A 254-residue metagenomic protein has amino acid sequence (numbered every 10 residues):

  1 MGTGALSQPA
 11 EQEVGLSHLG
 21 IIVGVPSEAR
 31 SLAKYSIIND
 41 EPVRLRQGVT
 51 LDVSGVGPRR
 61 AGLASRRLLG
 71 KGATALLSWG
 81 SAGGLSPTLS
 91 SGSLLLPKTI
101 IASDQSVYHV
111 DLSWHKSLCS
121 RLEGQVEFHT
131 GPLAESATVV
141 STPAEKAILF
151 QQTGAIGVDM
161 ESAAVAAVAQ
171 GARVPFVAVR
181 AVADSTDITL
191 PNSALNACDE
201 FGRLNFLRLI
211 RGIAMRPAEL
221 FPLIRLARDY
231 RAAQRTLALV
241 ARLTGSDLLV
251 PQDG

Functional and structural regions predicted by a protein language model:
M1-V14: N-terminal hydrophobic/helix-forming segments and targeting peptides
G2, L19, R30, Y35 (+1 more regions): Glycine-rich phosphate- or other oxyanion-binding loops that anchor nucleotides, phosphorylated ligands
E11, L19-I22: Low-complexity, intrinsically disordered short peptide segments enriched in small/polar/basic residues
G24-E28: Short polar catalytic/cofactor-binding loops
